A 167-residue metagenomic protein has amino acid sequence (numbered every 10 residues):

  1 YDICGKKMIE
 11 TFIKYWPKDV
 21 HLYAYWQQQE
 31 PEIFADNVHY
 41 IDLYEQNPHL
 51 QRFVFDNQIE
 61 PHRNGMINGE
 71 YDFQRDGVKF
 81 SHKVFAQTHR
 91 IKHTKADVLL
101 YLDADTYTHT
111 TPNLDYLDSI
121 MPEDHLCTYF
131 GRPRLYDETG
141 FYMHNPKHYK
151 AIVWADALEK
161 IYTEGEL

Functional and structural regions predicted by a protein language model:
Y1-N68, K92-K95, P146-K147: N-terminal anchoring/stem segment of glycosyltransferases
D2-I3, K7, V78, I120-D124 (+1 more regions): Catalytic phosphate/metal-binding cores of nucleic-acid and nucleotide-processing enzymes, i.e., regions that mediate
W26-P31, T106, R132-P133: Short beta-alpha junction loops
L50, R75-H82: A short, glycine-/small-residue-rich helix N-cap motif at loop->alpha-helix starts within glycosyltransferase
D72: Short acidic-hydrophobic catalytic motif
K79-T128: GT-A fold catalytic core of metal-dependent nucleotide-sugar glycosyltransferases, centered on the diacidic
L117-P146: Short beta-strand-to-loop element that shapes/binds the nucleotide-sugar donor at the catalytic cleft/hinge
P146-L167: Catalytic core and acceptor-binding pocket of nucleotide-sugar-dependent glycosyltransferases
